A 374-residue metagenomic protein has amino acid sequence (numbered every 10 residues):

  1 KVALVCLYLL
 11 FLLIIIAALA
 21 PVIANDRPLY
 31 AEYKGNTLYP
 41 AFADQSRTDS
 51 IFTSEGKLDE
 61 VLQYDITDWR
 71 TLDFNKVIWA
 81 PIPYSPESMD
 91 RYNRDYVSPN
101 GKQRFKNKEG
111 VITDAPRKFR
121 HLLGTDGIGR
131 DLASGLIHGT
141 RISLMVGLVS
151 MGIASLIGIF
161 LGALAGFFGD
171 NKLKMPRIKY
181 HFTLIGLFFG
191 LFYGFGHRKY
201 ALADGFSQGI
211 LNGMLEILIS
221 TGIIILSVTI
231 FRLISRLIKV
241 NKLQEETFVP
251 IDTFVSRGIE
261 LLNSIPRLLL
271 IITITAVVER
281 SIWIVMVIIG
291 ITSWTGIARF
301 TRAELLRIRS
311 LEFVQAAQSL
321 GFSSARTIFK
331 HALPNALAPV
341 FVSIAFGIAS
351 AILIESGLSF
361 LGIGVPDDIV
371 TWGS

Functional and structural regions predicted by a protein language model:
K1, L136-G139, S143-G147, G258 (+3 more regions): Loop-to-transmembrane-helix entry motif
K1-S155, I159, A163-K242, F329 (+4 more regions): Gly/Trp-centered helix-boundary motif
Y8-L12, I137, V149-L156, G258 (+4 more regions): Hydrophobic residues within alpha-helical transmembrane segments of multi-pass solute transporters/permease subunits
F11, I157-L161, L270, W283 (+3 more regions): Hydrophobic/aromatic residues in alpha-helical transmembrane segments
R141-S155, R280, L306, A325-G357: Transmembrane alpha-helices
F160, L164, S323-S324, A336: Short coil/turn motifs that cap or connect alpha-helices
L218-I259, L268-K330, V342-I348: Membrane-cytosol interface at the C-terminal ends of specific transmembrane alpha-helices in multi-pass membrane
N263, I274-E279, I289-G290, A303-L305 (+2 more regions): Glycine-rich helix-loop "coupling/hinge" segments at transmembrane-helix boundaries in multipass transporters
